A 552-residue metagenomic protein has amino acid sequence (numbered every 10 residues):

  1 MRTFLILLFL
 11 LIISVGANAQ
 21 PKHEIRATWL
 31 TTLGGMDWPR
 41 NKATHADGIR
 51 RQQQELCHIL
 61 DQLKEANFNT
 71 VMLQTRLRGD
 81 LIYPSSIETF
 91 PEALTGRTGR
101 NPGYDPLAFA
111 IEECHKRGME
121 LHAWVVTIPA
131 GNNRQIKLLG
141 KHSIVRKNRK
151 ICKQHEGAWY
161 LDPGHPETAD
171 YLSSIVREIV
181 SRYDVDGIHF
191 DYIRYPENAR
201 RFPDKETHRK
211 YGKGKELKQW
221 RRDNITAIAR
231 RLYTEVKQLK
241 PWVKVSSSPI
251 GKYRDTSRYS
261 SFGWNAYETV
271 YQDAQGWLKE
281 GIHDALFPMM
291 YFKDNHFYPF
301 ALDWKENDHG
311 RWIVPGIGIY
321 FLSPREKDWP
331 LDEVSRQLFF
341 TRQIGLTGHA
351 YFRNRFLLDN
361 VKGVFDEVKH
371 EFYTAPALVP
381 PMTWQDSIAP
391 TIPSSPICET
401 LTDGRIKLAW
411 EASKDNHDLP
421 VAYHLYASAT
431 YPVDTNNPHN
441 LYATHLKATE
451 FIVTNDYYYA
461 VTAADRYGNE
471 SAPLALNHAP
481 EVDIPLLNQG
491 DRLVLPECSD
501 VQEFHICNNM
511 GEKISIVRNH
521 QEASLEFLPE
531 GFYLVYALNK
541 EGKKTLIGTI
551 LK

Functional and structural regions predicted by a protein language model:
H23-I25, T31-Q53, A123, I128-R182 (+1 more regions): Active-site-adjacent "subsite" loops/lids of carbohydrate-active enzymes
F68-N69, R76, R117, G140 (+2 more regions): Polysaccharide-binding and catalytic clefts of secreted carbohydrate-active enzymes
A274-Q275, K279-F297, R311-W384: Substrate-binding cleft of secreted/luminal carbohydrate-active enzymes
V364, V368-H417, Y467-E481: Pro/Thr/Ser/Gly-rich low-complexity, intrinsically disordered linker/stalk tracts
I392-L401, A479-C498, I506-E512, T549-K552: Surface-exposed, proline-anchored Ser/Thr-rich loop/turn motifs
S413-N437, D500-Q502: Solvent-exposed loop/turn segments flanking beta-strands in beta-repeat/beta-sandwich domains
I452-E470: Beta-strand-rich modules
P480-D483, E530-K552: C-terminal tail/sorting-segment detector
